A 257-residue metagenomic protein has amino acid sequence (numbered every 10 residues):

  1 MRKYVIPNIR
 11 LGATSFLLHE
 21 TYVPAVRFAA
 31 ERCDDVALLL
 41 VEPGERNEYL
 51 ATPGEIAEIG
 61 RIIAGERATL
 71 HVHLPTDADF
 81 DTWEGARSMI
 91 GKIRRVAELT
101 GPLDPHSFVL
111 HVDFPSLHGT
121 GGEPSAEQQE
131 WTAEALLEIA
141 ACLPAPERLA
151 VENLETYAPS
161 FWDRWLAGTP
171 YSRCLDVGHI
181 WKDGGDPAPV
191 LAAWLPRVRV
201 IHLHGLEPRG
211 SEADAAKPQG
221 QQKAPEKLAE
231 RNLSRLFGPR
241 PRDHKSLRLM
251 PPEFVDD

Functional and structural regions predicted by a protein language model:
M1-R10, P24-A25, D81, M89-I90 (+3 more regions): Histidine-acidic metal/acid-base catalytic patches
M1-R94: N-terminal pre-domain/capping segments
N8, C33, G65-T69, T100-S107 (+3 more regions): A general structural motif
I9-S15, D34-L38, L70-L74, F108-L110 (+3 more regions): Hydrophobic faces of well-ordered beta-strands that scaffold small-molecule active sites in alpha/beta enzyme cores
T14-L18, L39-P43, P75-D79, D113-P115 (+3 more regions): Active-site beta-loop-alpha junctions enriched in small/polar residues
P43-N47, T76-G85, P115-E130, E147-V151 (+4 more regions): Surface-exposed cleft-lining segments at the edges of enzyme active sites
E55-H73, T132-L143, P225, E230: Alpha-helix-loop-beta-strand connector modules within alpha/beta enzyme cores
D81-S172: Active-site acidic/histidine proton-transfer and metal-coordination neighborhood in alpha/beta enzyme cores
